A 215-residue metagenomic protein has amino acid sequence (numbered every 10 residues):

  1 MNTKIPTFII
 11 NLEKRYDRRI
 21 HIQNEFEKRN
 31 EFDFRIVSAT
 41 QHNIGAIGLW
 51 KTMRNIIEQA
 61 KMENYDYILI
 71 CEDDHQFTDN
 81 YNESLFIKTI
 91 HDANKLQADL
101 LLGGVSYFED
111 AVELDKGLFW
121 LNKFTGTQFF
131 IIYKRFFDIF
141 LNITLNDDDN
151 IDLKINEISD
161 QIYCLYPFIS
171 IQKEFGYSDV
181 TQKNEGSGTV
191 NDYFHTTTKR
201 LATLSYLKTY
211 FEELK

Functional and structural regions predicted by a protein language model:
M1-C71, H75-K215: An acidic/histidine-cluster motif and surrounding catalytic segment that typifies divalent-metal-assisted enzyme active
